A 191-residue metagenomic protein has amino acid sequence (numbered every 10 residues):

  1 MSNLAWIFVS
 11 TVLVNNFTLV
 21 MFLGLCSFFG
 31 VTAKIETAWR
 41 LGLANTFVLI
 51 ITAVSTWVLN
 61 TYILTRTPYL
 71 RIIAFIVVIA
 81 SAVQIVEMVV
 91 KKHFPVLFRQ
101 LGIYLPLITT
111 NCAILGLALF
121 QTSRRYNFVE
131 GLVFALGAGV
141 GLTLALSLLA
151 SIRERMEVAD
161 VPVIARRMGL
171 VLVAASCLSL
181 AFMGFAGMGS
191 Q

Functional and structural regions predicted by a protein language model:
N3, L180-Q191: Juxtamembrane boundary at the C-terminal end of a transmembrane helix
L4-V20, R66-S81, L132-A145: Structural signature of hydrophobic alpha-helical transmembrane segments
I7-G42, T46-F47: Juxtamembrane transmembrane-helix termini in multi-pass membrane transport proteins
F22-G30, M88-H93, Y104-L105, C112-R125: Generic transmembrane alpha-helix signature in multi-pass membrane proteins, especially transporters/channels
L23-T37, V83-L97, L149-D160: C-terminal ends of transmembrane helices
E36-V48, Y69-F75, L97-T109, P162-G169: Cytoplasmic-side transmembrane-helix entry/capping segments in multi-pass membrane proteins
L43-T61, A113-L115: A generic, lipid-embedded transmembrane alpha helix
V58-G102: Ordered, amphipathic secondary-structure segments that act as subunit-interaction surfaces in large macromolecular
